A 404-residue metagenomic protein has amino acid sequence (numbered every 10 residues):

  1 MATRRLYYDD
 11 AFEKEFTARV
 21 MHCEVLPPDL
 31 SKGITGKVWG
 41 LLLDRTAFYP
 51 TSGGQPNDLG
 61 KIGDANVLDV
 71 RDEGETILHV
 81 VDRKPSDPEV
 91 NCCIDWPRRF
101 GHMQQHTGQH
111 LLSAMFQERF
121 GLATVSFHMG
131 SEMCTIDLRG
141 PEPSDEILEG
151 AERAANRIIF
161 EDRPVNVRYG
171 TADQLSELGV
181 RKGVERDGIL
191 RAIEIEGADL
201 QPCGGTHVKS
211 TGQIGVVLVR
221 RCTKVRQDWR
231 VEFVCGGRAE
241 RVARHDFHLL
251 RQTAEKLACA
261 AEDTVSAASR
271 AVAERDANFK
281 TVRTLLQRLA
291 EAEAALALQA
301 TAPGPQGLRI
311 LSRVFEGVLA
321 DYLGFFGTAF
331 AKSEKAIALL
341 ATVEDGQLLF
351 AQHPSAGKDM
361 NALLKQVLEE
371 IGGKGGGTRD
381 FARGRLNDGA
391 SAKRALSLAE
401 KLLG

Functional and structural regions predicted by a protein language model:
M1-P88: Conserved nucleotide-binding/hydrolysis modules and their immediate coupling elements across P-loop/ASCE NTPase motors
F16-V20, V167-Y169, G307-G317: Short amphipathic
W39-L43, G74-R83, C134-R139, L348-F350 (+1 more regions): A generic structural motif
R45-I62, S86-I136, R379-D380: Active/ligand-binding-proximal structured segments within catalytic/core domains that scaffold catalytic residues
G54, E196, P202-I214, R309-G404: Glycine-rich, acidic loop segments that terminate in or are immediately followed by a histidine
R98, E118-D228: Functional cores that coordinate and move charged inorganic groups
E161-G170, E262-V265, L285-L286, A338-V343 (+1 more regions): Flexible, glycine/charged-enriched surface loops at secondary-structure junctions
R220-T223, W229-Q306: Hard-cation-handling environments
